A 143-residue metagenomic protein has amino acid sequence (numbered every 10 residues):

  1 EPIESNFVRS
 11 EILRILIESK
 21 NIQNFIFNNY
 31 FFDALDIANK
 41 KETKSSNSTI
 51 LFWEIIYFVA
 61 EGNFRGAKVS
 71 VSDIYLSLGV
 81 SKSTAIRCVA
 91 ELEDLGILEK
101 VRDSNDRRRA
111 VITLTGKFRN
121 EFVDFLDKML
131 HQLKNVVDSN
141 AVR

Functional and structural regions predicted by a protein language model:
E1-S46: N-terminal leader segment of winged-helix/HTH proteins
I22-I37, W53, V59-N63, V136 (+1 more regions): Linker/hinge segments immediately adjacent to helix-turn-helix/homeobox DNA-binding domains
F25-N28, N47, F58, R65-G66 (+1 more regions): N-proximal short alpha-helices
N39-V80: N-terminal helix-turn-helix DNA-binding core of bacterial DNA-binding proteins
G66-A110: Canonical helix-turn-helix DNA-binding module
D103-L126: Short, cationic-aromatic polyanion-contact patches
V123-R143: Amphipathic alpha-helical dimerization/coiled-coil segments that flank or bridge DNA-binding/regulatory modules
